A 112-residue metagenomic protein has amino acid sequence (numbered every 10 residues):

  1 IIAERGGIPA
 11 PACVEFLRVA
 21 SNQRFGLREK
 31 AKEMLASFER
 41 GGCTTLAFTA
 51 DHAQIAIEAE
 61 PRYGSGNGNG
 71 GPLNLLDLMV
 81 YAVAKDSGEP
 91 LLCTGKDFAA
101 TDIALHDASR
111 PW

Functional and structural regions predicted by a protein language model:
I1-F25, S37-F48: PIN/NYN-family metal-dependent endoribonuclease catalytic core
A12-C13, H52, V80, D97-F98: Alpha-helix capping/helix-boundary segments
C13, A31, A53-I57: A general structural signal for well-ordered alpha-helical segments in protein cores
V19, A56, T101: Residues that scaffold the ATP/ADP-binding catalytic core of kinase and kinase-like folds
Q23-L27, Y63-S65, A108-W112: Short, hinge-like loop/turn segments at secondary-structure boundaries
T44-P90: Active-site neighborhoods of divalent-metal-dependent phosphate/nucleic-acid chemistry enzymes
Y81-W112: Acidic, PIN/NYN-like endoribonuclease modules and their adjacent C-terminal/linker elements
